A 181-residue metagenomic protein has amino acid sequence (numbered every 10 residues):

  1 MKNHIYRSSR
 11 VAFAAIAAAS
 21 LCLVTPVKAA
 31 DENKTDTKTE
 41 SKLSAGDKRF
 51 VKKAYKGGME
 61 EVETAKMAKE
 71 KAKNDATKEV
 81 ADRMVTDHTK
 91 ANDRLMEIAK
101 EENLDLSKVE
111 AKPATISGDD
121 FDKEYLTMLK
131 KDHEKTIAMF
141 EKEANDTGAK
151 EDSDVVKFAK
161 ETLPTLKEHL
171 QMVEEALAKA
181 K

Functional and structural regions predicted by a protein language model:
K2-A15, C22-K181: His/Met- and acidic-residue-enriched segments that coordinate or traffic transition-metal cofactors and support
